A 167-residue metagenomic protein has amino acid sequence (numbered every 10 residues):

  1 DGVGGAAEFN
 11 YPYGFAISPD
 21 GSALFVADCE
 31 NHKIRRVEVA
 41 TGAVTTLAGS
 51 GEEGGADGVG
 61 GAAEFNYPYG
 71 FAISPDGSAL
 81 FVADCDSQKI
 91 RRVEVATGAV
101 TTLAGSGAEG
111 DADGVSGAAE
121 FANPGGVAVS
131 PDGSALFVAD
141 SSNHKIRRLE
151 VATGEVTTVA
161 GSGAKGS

Functional and structural regions predicted by a protein language model:
D1-Y13, A43-Y69, A99-G125, E155-S167: Gly/Pro-rich loop segments of beta-rich domains
G14, G70, K89-R91, G126 (+1 more regions): Structural preference for long, well-ordered alpha-helical segments within the folded cores of structured domains
I17-G21, I73-G77, V129-G133: Residue-level detector of Asp-centered blade-edge/turn motifs that repeat once per structural unit in beta-propeller
S18, F25-C29, S74, F81-C85 (+1 more regions): Conserved beta-strand positions in repeat-built beta-propeller and related beta-rich domains
N31-K33, S87-K89, N143-K145: Short glycine/acidic-enriched loop and turn motifs that connect beta-strands
E38-G42, E94-G98, E150-G154: Short loop/turn segments that connect beta-strands within beta-propeller blades
